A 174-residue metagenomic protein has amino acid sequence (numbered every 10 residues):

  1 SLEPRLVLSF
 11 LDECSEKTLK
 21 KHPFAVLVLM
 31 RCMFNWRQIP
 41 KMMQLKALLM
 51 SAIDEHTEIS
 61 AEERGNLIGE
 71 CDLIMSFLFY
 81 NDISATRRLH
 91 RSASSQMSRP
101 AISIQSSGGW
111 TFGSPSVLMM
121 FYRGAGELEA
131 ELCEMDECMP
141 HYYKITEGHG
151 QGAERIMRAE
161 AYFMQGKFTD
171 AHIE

Functional and structural regions predicted by a protein language model:
S1-L8, T18: A eukaryote-biased feature capturing mid-to-C-terminal, repeat/solenoid-rich segments of large proteins, strongly
F10-C14: Structural preference for long, well-ordered alpha-helical segments in enzyme cores
K17-E174: Internal alpha-solenoid helical repeat scaffolds
